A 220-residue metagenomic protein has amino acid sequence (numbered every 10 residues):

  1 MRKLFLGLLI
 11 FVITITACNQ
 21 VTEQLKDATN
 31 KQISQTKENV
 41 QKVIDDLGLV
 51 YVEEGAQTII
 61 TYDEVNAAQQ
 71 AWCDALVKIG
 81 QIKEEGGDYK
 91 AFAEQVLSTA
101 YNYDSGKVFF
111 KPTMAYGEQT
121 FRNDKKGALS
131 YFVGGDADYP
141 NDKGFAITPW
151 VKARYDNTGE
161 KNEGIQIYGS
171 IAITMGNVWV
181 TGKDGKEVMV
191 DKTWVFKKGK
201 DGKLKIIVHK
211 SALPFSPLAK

Functional and structural regions predicted by a protein language model:
M1-L4, N19: Positively charged n-region of N-terminal signal peptides that target proteins for export
L4-I13: Sec-dependent N-terminal signal peptides
I15-A17: C-terminal motif of bacterial Sec signal peptides marking the signal peptidase cleavage site
Q20-N102: Short, low-complexity N-terminal intrinsically disordered segments enriched in polar/charged residues
Q41-K42, I167-M175, W179, D184-A219: Short beta-strand edge/turn micro-motifs at domain boundaries
Q57-I60, E64, N162-Q166, D184: Conserved aromatic-histidine-acidic binding/catalytic patches
Q95-T120: Low-complexity, Gly/Ser/Thr/Pro- and Asn/Asp-enriched, turn/coil-prone segments that serve as flexible N-terminal
K111-T181: Surface-exposed, charged secondary-structure patches
